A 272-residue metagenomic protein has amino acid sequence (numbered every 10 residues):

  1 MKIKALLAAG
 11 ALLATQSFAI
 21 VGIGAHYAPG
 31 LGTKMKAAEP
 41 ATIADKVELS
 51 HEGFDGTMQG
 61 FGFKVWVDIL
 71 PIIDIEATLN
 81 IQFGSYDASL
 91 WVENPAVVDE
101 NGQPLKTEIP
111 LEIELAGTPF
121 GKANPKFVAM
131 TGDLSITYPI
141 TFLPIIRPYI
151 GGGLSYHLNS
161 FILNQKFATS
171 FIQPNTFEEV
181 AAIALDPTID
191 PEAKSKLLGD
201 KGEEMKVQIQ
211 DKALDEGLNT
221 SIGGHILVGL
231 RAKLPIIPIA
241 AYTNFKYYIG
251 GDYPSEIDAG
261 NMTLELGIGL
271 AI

Functional and structural regions predicted by a protein language model:
M1-V21, I189-D190, K194, L198: Cleavable N-terminal export/targeting peptides
S17-L70, A271: Short glycine/proline- and aromatic-enriched beta-strand/turn motifs that initiate or cap beta-hairpins
I23-L31, A77-F83, I150-Y156, V228-L230 (+2 more regions): Transmembrane beta-barrel strands of outer-membrane/channel proteins
G32-M58, I81-T131, H157-S221, H225 (+1 more regions): Extracellular/periplasm-exposed beta-strand and loop segments of Gram-negative cell-envelope proteins, dominated by
K36, G199-D200, I226-I272: Predominantly the C-terminal beta-signal and adjacent terminal strand-loop region of outer-membrane beta-barrel
K64-D68, S135-P139, G229-K233, G269-A271: Transmembrane beta-barrel domains of outer membrane proteins
L70-I72, T141-I146, K233-I239, A271: Outer-membrane beta-barrel channels and translocator barrels
F127-G152, D252: Short, contiguous, well-ordered secondary-structure segments
